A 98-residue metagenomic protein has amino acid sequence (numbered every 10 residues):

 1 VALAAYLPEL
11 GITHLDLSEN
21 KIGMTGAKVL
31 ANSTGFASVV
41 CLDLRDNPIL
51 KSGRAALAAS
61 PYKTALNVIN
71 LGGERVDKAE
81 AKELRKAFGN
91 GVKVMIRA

Functional and structural regions predicted by a protein language model:
V1, K21-K28, P48-A55, R75-K82: Short, solvent-exposed loop/turn at the beta-strand->alpha-helix junction within individual leucine-rich repeat
A5-G11, L15-K21, N32-I49, P61-Y62 (+3 more regions): Concave beta-strand-loop units of leucine-rich repeat
